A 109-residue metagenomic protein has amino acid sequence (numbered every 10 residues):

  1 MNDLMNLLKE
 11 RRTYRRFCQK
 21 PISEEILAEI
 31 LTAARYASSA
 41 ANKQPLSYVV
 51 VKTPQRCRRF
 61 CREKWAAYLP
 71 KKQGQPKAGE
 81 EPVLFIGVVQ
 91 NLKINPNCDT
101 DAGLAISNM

Functional and structural regions predicted by a protein language model:
M1-L27: Specificity-determining recognition surfaces
M1-L4, I30-L31, P76-E80: Membrane-targeting and insertion segments and their boundary/processing signals
K9-R12, L31, K43, F60: Alpha-helical structural elements
R15-C18, A37, V49: Compositionally biased, intrinsically disordered low-complexity regions enriched in proline and serine
I26-I30, A102: Alpha-helical scaffolds flanking conserved acidic
A34: Covalent nucleotidyltransferase
S39-I106: Glycine/small-residue-rich phosphate/adenosyl-binding loop
